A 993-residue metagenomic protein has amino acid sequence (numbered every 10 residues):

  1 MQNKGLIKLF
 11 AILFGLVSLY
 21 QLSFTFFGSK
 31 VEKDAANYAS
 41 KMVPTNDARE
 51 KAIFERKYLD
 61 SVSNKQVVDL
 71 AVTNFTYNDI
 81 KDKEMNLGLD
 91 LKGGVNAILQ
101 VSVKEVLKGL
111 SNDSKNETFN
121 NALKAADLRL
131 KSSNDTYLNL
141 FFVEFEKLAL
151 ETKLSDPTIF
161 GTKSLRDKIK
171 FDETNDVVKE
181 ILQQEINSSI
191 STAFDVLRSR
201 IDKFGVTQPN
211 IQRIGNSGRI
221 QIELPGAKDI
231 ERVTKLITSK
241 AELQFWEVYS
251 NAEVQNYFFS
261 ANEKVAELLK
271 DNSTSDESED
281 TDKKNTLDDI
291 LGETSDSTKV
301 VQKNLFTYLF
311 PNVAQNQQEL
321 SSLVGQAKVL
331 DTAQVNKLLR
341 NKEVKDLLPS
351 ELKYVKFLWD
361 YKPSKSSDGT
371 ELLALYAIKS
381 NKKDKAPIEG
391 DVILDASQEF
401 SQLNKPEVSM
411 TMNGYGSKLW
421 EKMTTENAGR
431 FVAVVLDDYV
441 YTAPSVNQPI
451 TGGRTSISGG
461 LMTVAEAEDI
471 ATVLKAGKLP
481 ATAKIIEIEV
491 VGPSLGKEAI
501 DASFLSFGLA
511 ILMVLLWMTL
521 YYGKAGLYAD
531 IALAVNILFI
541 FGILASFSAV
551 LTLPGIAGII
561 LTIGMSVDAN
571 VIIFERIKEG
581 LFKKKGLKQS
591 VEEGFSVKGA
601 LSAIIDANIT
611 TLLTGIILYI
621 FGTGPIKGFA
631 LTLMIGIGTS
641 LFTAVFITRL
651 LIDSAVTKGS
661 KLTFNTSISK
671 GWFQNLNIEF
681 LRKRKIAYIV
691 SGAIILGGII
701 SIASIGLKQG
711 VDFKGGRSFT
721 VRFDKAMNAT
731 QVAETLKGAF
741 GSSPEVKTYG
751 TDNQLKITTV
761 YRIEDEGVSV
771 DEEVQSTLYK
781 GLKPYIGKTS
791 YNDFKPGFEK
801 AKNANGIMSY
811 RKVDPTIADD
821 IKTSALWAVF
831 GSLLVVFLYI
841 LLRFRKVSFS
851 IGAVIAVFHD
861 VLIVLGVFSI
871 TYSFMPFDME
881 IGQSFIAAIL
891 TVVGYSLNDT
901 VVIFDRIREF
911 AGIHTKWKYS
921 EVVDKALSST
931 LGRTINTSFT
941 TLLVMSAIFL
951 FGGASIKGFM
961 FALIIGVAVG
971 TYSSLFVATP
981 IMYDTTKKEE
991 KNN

Functional and structural regions predicted by a protein language model:
M1-S18, F24-K81, M85, E105-F142 (+6 more regions): Interfacial helix-loop-helix hairpins and adjacent transmembrane helices of multi-pass alpha-helical membrane proteins
Q2-K4, V408-S409, N413-A428, V432-A433 (+5 more regions): Interfacial segments of transmembrane alpha-helices in multi-pass membrane proteins
K8, I12, V535, G542-I543 (+3 more regions): Hydrophobic alpha-helical transmembrane segments of membrane transport and translocation systems, primarily multi-pass
I12-G15, L527-S548, I559-S566, F629-A644 (+3 more regions): Small-residue-enriched core segments of transmembrane alpha-helices in multipass membrane transport and channel
S23-V31, P44-T45, I53-N74, D79-D437 (+5 more regions): Non-transmembrane, solvent-exposed regions of membrane trafficking/translocation machinery
L197, S494-V514, L533-A534, K585-T623 (+9 more regions): Pore- and gate-forming transmembrane helices of large, multi-pass membrane proteins
E223, S456, L461, A465-L509 (+3 more regions): Juxtamembrane "pre-transmembrane" interface segments
T562-K583, I604, L641-F646, L890-H914 (+2 more regions): Short helical (or helix-break) motifs at transmembrane helix termini and adjacent helical loops in multi-pass membrane
